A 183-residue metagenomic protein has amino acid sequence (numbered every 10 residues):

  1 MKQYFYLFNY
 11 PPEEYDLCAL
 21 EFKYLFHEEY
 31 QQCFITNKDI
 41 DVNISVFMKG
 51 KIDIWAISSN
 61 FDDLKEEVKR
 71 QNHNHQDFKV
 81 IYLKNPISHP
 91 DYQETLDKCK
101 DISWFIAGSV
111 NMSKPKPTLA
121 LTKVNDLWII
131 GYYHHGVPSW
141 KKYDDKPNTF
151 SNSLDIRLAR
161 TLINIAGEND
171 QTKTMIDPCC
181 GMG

Functional and structural regions predicted by a protein language model:
M1-M112: Non-catalytic nucleic-acid substrate-recognition regions in nucleic-acid-modifying enzymes
F78, L119, W128: A broad, low-specificity signal marking well-ordered, structured residues that form hydrophobic/aromatic
Q93, P115, N152-I156: Short, amphipathic alpha-helical segments
G108-V110, L119-A120, N164-A166: A generic local secondary-structure boundary/capping motif
N111-K116, K141-D145: Class I S-adenosyl-L-methionine
T122-V124: Short beta-strand micro-motifs enriched in acidic
L127-N169: SAM-dependent Rossmann-like transferase core, predominantly class I methyltransferases with a strong bias toward
Q171-G181: Conserved class I S-adenosyl-L-methionine
